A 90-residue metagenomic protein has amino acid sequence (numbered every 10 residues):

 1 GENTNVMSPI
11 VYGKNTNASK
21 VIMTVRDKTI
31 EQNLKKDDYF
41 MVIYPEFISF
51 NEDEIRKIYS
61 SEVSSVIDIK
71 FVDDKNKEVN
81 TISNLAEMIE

Functional and structural regions predicted by a protein language model:
T4-S8, K20-E90: Ser/Thr-rich low-complexity repeats and stalk/linker segments
K14-K20: Short proline/glycine-enriched turn/loop motifs at strand-loop junctions of beta-rich domains
